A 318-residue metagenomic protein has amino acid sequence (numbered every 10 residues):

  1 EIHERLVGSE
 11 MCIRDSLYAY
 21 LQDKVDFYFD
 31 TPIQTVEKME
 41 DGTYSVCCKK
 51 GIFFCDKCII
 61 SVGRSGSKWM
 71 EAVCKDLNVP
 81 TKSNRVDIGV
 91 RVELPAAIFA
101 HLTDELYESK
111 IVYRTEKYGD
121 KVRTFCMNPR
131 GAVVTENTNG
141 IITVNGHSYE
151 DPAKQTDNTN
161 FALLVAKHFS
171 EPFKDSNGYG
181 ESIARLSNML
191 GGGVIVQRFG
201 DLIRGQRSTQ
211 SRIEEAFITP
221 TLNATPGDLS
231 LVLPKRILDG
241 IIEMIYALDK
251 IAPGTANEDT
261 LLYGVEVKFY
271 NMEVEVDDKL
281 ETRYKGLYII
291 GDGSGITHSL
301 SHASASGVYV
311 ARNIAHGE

Functional and structural regions predicted by a protein language model:
E1-G8, C12-I13: Single conserved hydrophobic/aromatic residue that forms the stacking wall/gate of nucleotide- or nucleobase-binding
F29-G42: A conserved short coil-to-beta-strand element within the FAD-binding core of flavoproteins
I33, V46, I52-R64, L287-I289: Short hydrophobic core segments
I60-L77: Flavin (primarily FAD) binding-site architecture
N78-P80, A303-E318: Internal hydrophobic alpha-helix adjacent to the cofactor/substrate pocket in enzyme cavities
K82-V165: Mid-to-C-terminal "cap/lid" subdomains and adjacent gly/pro-rich loops that border and regulate access to redox
V144-P234: C-terminal catalytic lobe of FAD-dependent flavoproteins
A224-T297, S304: A glycine-rich dinucleotide-binding beta-alpha-beta segment and adjacent secondary-structure elements that constitute
